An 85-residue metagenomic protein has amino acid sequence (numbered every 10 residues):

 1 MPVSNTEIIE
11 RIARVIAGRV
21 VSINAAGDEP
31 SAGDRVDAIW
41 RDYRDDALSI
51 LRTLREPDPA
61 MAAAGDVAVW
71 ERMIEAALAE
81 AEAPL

Functional and structural regions predicted by a protein language model:
P2-D28, A32-R35, S49-W70, A83-L85: Amphipathic alpha-helical oligomerization segments
I39-D42, A64-R72, A76: Cystatin/cathelin-like cysteine-protease inhibitor module
A77-E82: Structured N-terminal alpha/beta-domain signature that marks small ligand/cofactor-binding or signaling modules
